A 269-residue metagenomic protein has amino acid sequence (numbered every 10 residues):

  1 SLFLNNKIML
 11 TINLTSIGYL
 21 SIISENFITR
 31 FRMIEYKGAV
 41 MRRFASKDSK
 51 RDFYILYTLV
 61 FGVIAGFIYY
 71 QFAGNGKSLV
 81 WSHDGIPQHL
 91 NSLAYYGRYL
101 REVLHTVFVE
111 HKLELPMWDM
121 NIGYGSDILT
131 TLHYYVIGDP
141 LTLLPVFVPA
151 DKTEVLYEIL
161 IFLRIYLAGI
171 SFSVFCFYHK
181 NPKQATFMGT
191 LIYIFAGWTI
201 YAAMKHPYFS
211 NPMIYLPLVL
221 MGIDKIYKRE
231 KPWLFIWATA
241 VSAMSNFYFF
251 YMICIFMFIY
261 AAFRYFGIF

Functional and structural regions predicted by a protein language model:
S1-L4: Hydrophobic alpha-helical signal peptides and transmembrane signal-/tail-anchor segments that drive secretory-pathway
N6-I8, I12-F72: Start-transfer (signal-anchor) and selected internal transmembrane alpha helices of multi-pass inner/ER membrane
L20, F27, V40, F44 (+5 more regions): Short helical patches
S49-Y54, T58, K77-V80, F247-A262: Alpha-helical transmembrane segments and their immediate interhelical/interface regions in integral membrane proteins
T58-G66, I159, I259-A262, F266: Alpha-helical hydrophobic membrane-insertion segments
I64-G169, L191, A196-M213: Membrane-interface coil-to-helix junctions
Y166-H179, K183-G267: Membrane-embedded helix bundles of polyisoprenyl
